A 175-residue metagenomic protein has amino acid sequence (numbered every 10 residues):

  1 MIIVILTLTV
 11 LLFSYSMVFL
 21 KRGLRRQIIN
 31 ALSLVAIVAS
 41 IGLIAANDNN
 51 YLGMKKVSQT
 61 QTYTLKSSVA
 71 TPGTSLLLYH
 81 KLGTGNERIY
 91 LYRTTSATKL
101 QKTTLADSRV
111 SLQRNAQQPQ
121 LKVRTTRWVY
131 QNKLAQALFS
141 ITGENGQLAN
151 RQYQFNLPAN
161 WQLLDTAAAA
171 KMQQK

Functional and structural regions predicted by a protein language model:
M1-G23, G42-N47: Membrane-embedded alpha-helical segments of integral membrane proteins
F19, S67, T94-S96: Generic alpha-helical secondary structure signal
F19-S33: Membrane-interface helix-boundary motifs at transmembrane edges
L32-G53: Transmembrane alpha-helices and immediately adjacent membrane-cytoplasm interface residues in multi-pass integral
A46-P72: Alpha-helical transmembrane signal-anchor/signal-peptide segments
Y51, K81, I141-E144: Intrinsically disordered, low-complexity segments enriched in small/polar residues
L65-I89: Short extracytoplasmic
E87-R88, Y92-K175: Extracytosolic and intramembrane catalytic regions of membrane-associated proteins in envelope/secretory systems
